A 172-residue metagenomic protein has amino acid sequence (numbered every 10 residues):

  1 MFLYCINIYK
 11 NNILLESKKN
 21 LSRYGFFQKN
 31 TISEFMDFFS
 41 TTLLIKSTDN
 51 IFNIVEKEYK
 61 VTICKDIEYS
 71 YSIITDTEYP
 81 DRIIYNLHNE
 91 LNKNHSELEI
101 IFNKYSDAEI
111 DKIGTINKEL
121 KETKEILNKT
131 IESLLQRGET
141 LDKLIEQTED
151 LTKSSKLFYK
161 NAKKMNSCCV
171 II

Functional and structural regions predicted by a protein language model:
M1-S133, C168-I172: Soluble N-terminal interaction domains of secretory/endomembrane membrane proteins
I116, L127-T130, L134-L141, T148-L151 (+1 more regions): Alpha-helical heptad-repeat coiled-coil segments that mediate oligomerization/polymerization in large
